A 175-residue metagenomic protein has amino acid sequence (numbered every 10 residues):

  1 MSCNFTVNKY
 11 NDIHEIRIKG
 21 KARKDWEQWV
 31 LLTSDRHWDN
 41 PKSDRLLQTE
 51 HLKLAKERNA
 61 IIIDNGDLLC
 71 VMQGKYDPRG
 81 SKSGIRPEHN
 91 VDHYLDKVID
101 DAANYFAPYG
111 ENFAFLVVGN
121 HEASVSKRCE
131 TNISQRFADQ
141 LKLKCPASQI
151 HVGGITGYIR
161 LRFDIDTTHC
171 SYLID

Functional and structural regions predicted by a protein language model:
M1-A22: Short glycine- and acidic-rich boundary segments immediately preceding or forming the N-terminal edge of structured
T6, T33, T49, T131 (+2 more regions): Residue-identity detector for threonine
K9, D25-E27, H169: Short, solvent-exposed coil/turn segments
R17-W29, T33, W38-H151: Core catalytic region of metal-dependent phosphoesterases/phosphodiesterases, especially metallo-beta-lactamase-like
F115, D139-D175: His/acidic metal-ligating clusters that form di-metal
